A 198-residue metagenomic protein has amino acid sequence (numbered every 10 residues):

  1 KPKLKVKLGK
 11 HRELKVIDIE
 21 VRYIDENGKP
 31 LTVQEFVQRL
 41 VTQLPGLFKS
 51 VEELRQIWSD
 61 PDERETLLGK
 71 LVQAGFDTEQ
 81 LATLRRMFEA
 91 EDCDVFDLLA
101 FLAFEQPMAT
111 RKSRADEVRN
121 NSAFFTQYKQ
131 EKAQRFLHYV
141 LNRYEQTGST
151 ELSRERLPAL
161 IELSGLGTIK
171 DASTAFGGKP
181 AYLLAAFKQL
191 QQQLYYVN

Functional and structural regions predicted by a protein language model:
P2-N198: Catalytic cores and motor modules of nucleic-acid processing enzymes
